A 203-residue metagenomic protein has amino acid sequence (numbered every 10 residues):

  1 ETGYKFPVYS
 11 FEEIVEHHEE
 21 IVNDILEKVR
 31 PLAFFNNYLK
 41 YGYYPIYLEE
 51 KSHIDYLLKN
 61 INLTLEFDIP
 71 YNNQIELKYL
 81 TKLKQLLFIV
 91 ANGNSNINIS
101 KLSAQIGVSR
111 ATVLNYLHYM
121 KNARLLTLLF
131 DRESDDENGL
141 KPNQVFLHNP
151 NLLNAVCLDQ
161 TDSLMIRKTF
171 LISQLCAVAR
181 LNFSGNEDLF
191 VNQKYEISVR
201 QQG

Functional and structural regions predicted by a protein language model:
E1-L83: Interdomain motor-coupling "hinge/lid" segment immediately C-terminal to the ATP-binding subdomain of NTP-driven enzymes
L48-Q193: Accessory nucleic acid-recognition modules appended to NTPase machines
F190-I197, Q202: Active-site beta-strand-loop-beta-strand hairpin of nuclease catalytic cores that positions key catalytic residues
